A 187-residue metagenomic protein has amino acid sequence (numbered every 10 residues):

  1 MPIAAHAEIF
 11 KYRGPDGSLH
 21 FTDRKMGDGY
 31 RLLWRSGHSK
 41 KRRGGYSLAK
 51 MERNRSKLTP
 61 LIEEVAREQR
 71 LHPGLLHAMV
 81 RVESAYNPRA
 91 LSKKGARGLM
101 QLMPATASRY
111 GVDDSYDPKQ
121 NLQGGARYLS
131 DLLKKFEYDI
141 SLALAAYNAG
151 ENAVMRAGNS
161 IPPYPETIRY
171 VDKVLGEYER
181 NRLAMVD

Functional and structural regions predicted by a protein language model:
P2-A4: N-terminal signal peptide c-region/cleavage motif recognized by signal peptidases
H6-A7, A96: A structure-centric signal for secondary-structure junctions around beta-strands
K25, R31-D187: Catalytic glycan-binding domains that act on GlcNAc-containing polysaccharides
